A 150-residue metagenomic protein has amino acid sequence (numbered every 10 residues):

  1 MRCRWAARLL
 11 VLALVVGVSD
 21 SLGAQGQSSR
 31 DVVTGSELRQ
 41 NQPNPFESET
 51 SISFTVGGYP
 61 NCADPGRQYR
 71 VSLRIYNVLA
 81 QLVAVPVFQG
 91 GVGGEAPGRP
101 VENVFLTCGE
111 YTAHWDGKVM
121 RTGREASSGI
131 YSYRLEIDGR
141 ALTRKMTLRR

Functional and structural regions predicted by a protein language model:
M1-R4: N-terminal secretory signal peptides that target proteins for export/translocation
A6-R8, P43: Generic alpha-helix initiation/capping and coil-helix boundary signal
R8-G17: Bacterial N-terminal signal peptides
A24-R150: Short loop/turn motifs at secondary-structure boundaries
